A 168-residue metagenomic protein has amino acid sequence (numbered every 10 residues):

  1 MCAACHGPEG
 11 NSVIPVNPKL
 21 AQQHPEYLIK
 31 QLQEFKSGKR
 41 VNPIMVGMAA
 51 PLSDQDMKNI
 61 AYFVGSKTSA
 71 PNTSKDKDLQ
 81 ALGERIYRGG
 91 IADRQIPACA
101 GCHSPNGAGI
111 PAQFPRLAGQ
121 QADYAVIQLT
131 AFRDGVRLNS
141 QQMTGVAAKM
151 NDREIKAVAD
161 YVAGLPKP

Functional and structural regions predicted by a protein language model:
C2-P8, I60, I96-N106, V158: The canonical Cys-X-X-Cys-His
G7, R40, K167: Short, conserved catalytic or interaction motifs in soluble domains
P8-I14, S66-D93: Electrostatic cytochrome c docking/interface patches
G10-R40, V46-P51, A100, S104-R133 (+2 more regions): Gly/Gly-Pro-rich "capping" loops immediately C-terminal to redox-active cysteine motifs in periplasmic/lumenal
A50-N72, L82, D123, V146-P168: C-terminal capping alpha-helices of c-type cytochrome domains
D56, Y87, A92, P97-A100 (+2 more regions): C-type cytochrome heme-c attachment and multiheme electron-transfer modules
N139: Phosphate-/nucleic-acid-contacting segments
